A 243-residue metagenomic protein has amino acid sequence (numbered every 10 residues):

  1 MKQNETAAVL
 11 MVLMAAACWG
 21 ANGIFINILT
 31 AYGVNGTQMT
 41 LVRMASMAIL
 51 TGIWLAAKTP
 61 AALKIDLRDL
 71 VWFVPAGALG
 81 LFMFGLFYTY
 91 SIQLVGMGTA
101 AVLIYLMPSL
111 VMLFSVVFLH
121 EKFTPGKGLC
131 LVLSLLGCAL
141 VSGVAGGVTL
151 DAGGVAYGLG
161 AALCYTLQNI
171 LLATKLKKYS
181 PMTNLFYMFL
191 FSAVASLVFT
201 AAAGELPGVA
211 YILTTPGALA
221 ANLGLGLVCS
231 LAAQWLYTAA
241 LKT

Functional and structural regions predicted by a protein language model:
M1-V42, G147-T174, V194-V198: Glycine-/small-residue-enriched transmembrane alpha-helix faces in small-molecule transporters and effluxers
C18-V34, M39, S46, G85-V95 (+3 more regions): Juxtamembrane C-cap of transmembrane helices in multi-pass membrane transport proteins
G23, G52-G98, I104, L140 (+1 more regions): Specific transmembrane alpha-helical segments of multi-pass solute transporters/efflux pumps, especially DMT/EamA
I24-G36, A62-L63, Q93, V141-G153 (+2 more regions): Membrane-interface helix termini and inter-helical loops of multi-pass transporters
A31-M83, L110-V111, C164-L171, L185-L206 (+3 more regions): Transmembrane alpha-helices of multi-pass small-molecule transport proteins
Q38-I49, L79, G85-K122, A161: Specific alpha-helical transmembrane segments that line the substrate/conduction pathway and gating interfaces
T51, V74, F114, F123-V144 (+2 more regions): Hydrophobic transmembrane alpha-helices of multi-pass small-molecule transport proteins
L67-R68, I104, V117-L140, V148-V155 (+1 more regions): Loop-to-transmembrane alpha-helix entry segments
